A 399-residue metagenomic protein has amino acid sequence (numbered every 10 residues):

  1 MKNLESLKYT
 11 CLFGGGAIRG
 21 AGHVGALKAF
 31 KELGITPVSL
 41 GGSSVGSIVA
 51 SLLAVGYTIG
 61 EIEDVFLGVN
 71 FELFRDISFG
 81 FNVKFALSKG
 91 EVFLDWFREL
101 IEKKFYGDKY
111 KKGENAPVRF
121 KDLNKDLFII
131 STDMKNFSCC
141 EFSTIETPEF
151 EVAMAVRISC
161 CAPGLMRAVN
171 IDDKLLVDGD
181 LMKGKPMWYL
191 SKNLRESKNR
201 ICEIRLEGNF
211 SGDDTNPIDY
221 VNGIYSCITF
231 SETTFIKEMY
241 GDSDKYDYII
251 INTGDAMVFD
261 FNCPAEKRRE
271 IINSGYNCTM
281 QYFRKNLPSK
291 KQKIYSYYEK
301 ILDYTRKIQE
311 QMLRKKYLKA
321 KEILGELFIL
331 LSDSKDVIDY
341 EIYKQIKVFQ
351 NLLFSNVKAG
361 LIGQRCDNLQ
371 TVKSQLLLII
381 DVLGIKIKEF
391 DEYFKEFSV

Functional and structural regions predicted by a protein language model:
M1-S43, S51-K307, I323, L330 (+1 more regions): Patatin-like phospholipase
S47: Catalytic nucleophile loop
Y297-S398: Long, low-complexity or tandemly repetitive, helically biased scaffold regions used for multimeric assembly/adhesion
